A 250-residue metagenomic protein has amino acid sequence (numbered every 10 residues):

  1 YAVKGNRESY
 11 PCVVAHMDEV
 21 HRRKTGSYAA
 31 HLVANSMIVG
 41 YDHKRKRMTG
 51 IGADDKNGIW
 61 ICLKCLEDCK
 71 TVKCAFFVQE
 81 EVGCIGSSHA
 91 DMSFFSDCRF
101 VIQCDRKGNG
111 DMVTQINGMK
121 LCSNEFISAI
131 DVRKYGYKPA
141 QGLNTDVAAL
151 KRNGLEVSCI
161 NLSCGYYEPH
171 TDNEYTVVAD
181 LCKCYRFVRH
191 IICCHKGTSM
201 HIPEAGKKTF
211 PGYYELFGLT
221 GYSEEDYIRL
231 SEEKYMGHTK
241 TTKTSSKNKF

Functional and structural regions predicted by a protein language model:
K4-T71: Active-site metal-coordination/substrate-binding segment of hydrolases, especially metallo-dependent peptidases
Y10-V14, R99-V101, C159-N161: Short glycine-aspartate micro-motif
H16-V20, K107, Y166: Short glycine-rich anion-binding loops that position phosphate/pyrophosphate groups of nucleotides and phosphorylated
H21, K138-C184: Zn-dependent metallopeptidase/amidohydrolase metal-coordination segment
R47-E125, P139, D146-V147, K151 (+1 more regions): Acidic/histidine-rich catalytic neighborhood of metal-dependent amide-processing enzymes
C62, Y135, Y213: A domain-level signal for the structural core that forms small-molecule/cofactor-binding pockets and catalytic centers
L121-V132, D180-V188: Gly/Ser/Thr-rich active-site loops/lids in small-molecule metabolic enzymes that frequently grip phosphoryl groups
E168-T242, N248-F250: His/Asp/Glu-rich mid-to-C-terminal helical/loop segments that flank catalytic regions of hydrolases
